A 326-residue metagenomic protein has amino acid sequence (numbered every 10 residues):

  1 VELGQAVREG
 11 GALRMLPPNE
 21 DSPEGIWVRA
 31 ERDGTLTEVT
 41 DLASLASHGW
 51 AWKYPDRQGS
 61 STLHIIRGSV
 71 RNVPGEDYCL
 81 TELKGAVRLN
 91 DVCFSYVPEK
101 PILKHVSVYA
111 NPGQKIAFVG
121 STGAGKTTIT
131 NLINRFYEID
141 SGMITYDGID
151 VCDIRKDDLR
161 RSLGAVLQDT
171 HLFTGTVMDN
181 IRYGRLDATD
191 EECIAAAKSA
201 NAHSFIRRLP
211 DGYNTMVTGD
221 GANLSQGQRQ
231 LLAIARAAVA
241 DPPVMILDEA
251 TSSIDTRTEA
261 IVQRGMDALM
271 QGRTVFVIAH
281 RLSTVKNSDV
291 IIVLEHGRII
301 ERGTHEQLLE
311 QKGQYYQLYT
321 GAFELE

Functional and structural regions predicted by a protein language model:
V1, T35, S47, Q58-T62: Cytosolic ends of transmembrane helices, especially the final helix of ABC transmembrane type-1 domains
E2, A12-P17: Short beta-strand elements that form the blades of beta-propeller/WD-repeat-like and other beta-sheet-rich scaffold
M15, W27-R29, L36-E38, W52: Short linear proline/tyrosine/threonine-rich motifs used for host-factor recruitment and membrane trafficking/assembly
P17-E20, Y54-D56: Beta-strand C-termini and the immediately following turn/loop, strongest in propeller blades
V39-D41, R302: Residue-level detector of high-confidence beta-strand sites
P55, G59-E326: ABC-type nucleotide-binding domain
